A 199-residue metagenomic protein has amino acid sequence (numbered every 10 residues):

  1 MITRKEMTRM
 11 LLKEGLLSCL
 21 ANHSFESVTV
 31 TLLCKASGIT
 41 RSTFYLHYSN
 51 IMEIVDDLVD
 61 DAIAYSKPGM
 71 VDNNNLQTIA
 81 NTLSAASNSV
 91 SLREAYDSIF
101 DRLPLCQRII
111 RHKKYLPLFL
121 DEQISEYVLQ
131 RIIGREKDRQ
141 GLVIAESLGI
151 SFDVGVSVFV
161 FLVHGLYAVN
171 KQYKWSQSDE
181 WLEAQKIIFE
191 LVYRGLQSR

Functional and structural regions predicted by a protein language model:
M1-H23, V30-L32, A36, T40-R199: Alpha-helical bundle regulatory/interaction domains
